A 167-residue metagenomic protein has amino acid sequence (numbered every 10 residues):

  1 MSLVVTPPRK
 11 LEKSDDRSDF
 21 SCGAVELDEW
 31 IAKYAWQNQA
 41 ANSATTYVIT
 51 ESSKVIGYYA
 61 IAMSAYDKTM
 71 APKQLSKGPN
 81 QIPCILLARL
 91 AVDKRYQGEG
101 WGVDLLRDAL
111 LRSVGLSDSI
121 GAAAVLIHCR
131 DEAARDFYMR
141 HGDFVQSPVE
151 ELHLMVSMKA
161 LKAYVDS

Functional and structural regions predicted by a protein language model:
M1-E99, V103-S167: Non-catalytic substrate-recognition and accessory regions of acyl/acetyltransferase enzymes
